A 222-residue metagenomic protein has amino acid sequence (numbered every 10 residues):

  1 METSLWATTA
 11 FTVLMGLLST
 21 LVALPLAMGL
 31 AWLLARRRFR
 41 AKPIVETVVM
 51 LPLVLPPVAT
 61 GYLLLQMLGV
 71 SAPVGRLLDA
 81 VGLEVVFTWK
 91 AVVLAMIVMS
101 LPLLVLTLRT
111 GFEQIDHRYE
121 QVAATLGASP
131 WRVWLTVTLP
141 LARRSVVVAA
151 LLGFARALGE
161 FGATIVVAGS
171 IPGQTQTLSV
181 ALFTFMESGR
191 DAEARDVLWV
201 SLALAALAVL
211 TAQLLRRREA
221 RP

Functional and structural regions predicted by a protein language model:
M1-A7, V167-A206: Interhelical loop and adjacent transmembrane-helix boundary motif in polytopic membrane transport permeases
T3, G61-I97, A168-I171: Membrane-interfacial helix termini and adjacent extracytoplasmic/periplasmic loops of multi-pass transporters
L5, L108, S129-A150, F154: Short hydrophobic alpha-helical segments within the ABC transporter permease transmembrane module
L5-L34, I97: Transmembrane alpha-helix signature in integral membrane proteins
P25-L30, V98-E120, V147, L151 (+3 more regions): Membrane-embedded alpha-helices of multi-pass transport/permease systems
L30-L64, E120: Cytoplasmic-entry segments and transmembrane alpha-helices of multi-pass inner-membrane transporters
A41, L106-A128, R132, V137 (+2 more regions): C-terminal transmembrane helix and the adjacent membrane-cytosol boundary/short C-terminal tail of inner/organellar
G69, V146-T184: Non-cytoplasmic
